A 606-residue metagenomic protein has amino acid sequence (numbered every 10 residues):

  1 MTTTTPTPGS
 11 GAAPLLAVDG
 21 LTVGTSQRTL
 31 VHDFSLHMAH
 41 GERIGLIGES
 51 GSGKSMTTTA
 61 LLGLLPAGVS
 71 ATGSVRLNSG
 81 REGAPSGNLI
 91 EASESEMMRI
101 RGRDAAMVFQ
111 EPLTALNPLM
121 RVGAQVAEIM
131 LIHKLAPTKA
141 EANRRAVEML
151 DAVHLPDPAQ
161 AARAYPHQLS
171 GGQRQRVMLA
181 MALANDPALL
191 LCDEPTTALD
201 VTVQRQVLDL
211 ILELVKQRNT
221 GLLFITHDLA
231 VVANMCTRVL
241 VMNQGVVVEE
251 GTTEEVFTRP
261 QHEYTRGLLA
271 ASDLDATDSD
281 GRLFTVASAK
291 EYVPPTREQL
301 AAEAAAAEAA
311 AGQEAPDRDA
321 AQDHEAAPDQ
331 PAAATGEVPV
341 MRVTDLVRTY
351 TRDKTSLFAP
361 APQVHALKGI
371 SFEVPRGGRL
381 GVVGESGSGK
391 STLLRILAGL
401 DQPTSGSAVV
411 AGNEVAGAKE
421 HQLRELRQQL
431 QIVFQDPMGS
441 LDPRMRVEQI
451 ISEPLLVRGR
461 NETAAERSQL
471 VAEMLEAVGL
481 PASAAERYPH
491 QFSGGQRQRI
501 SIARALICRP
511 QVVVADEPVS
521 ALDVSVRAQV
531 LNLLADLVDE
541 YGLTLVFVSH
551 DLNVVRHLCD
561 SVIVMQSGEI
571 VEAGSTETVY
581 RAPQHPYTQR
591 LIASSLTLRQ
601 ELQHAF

Functional and structural regions predicted by a protein language model:
A12-P14, P156-A162, T253-D319, D323-R342 (+2 more regions): Short catalytic/signature loops enriched in Gly
L62, A398: Helix-to-loop junction immediately C-terminal to a conserved catalytic motif
S70-G87, G406-E414, L426: Conserved ABC transporter NBD signature motif
E82-A106, I132, E255-P260, S356-A361 (+4 more regions): ABC ATPase NBD coupling module
E141-Q160, E414, A465-S483, I592-A593: Conserved ABC ATPase "signature" region
V177, A182-L183, I500, L506: ABC ATPase C-loop
A184-A188, I507-Q511, R527: A short, proline-enriched helix->beta-strand linker immediately N-terminal to the Walker B motif in ABC-type P-loop
